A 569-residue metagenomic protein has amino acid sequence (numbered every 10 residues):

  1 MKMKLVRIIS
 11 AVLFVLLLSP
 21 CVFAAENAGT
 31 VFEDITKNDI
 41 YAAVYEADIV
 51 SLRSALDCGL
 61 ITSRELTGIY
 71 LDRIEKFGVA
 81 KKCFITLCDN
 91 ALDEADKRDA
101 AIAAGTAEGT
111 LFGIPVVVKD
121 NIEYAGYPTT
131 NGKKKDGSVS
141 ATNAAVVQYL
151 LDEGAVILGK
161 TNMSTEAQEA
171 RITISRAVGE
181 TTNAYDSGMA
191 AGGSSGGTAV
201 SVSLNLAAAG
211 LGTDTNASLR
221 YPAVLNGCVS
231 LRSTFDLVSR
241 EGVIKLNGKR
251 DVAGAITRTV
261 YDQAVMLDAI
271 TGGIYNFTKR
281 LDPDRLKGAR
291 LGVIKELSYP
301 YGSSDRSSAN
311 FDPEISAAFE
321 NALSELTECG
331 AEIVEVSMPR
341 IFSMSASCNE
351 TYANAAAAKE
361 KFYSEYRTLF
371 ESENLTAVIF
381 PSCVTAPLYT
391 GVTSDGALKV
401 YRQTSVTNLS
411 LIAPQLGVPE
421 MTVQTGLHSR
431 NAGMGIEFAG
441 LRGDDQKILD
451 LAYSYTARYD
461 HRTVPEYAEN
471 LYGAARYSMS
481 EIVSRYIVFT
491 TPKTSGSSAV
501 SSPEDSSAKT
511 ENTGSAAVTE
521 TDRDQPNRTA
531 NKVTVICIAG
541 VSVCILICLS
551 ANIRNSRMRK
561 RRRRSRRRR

Functional and structural regions predicted by a protein language model:
S10-P20: Bacterial N-terminal signal peptides
V22-L92, E328-C329, V464-P503, A508-A516 (+2 more regions): An N-terminal boundary/leader segment
N27-N216, S324, C329-G330, S364 (+1 more regions): Gly/Ser-rich catalytic/binding loops embedded in alpha/beta enzyme cores
S54, L286, Y299-D305, C329 (+4 more regions): Serine-dependent amide/ester hydrolase catalytic core
K76, D152, S203-K295, E320-C329 (+3 more regions): Structural helix-boundary/capping segments
N131-G132, T182-S187, S194, V243-V252 (+1 more regions): Flexible glycine/proline-enriched surface loops and loop-helix/loop-strand junctions
K532-N552: Selective detector of the "anchor" transmembrane alpha-helix that sits immediately C-terminal
R557-R569: Cytoplasmic C-terminal tails of single-pass
